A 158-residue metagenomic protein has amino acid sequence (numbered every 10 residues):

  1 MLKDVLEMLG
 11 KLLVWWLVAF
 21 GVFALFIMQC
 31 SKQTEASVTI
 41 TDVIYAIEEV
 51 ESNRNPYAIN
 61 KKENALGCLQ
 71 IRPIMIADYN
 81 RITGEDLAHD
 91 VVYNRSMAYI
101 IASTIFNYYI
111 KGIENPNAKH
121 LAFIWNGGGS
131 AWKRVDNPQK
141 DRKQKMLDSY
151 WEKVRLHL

Functional and structural regions predicted by a protein language model:
M1-A19: N-terminal Sec-pathway targeting helices
G21-S37: Bacterial Sec-dependent signal peptides at the C-terminal "C-region" and cleavage site
A36-T41, K61-L69, V91-Y99, E114-A118 (+1 more regions): Solvent-exposed, acidic/flexible segments
S37-N55, I71, A102, L121-G128: Short, functionally critical alpha-helical segments immediately adjacent to catalytic or ligand/cofactor-binding
S52-A58, G128-Q139: Secretory-pathway/luminal and periplasmic proteins that interact with or process carbohydrate-rich
N55-I59, D78-R81: Short, solvent-exposed loop/turn elements at domain surfaces
P73-K133, W151-K153: Alpha-helical segment that forms one wall of the substrate-binding/catalytic cleft in peptidoglycan-active domains
A131-L158: A charged, solvent-exposed segment within the mature domains of Sec-exported extracytoplasmic proteins
